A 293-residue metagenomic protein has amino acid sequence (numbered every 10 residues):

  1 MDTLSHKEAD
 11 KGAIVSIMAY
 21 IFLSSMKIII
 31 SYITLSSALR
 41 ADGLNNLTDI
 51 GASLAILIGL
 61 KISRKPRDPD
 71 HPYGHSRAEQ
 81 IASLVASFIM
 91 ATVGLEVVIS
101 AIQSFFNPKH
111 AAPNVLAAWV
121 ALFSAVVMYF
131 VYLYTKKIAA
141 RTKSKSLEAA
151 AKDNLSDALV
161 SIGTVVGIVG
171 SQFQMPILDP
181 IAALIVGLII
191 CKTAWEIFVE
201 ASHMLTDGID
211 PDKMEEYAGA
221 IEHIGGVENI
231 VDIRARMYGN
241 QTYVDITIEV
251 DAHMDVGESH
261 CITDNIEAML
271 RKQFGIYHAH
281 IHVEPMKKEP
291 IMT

Functional and structural regions predicted by a protein language model:
D2-A19, M26, Y32-T293: Alpha-helical transmembrane segments and adjacent TM-loop junctions that form the membrane-embedded core of multi-pass
